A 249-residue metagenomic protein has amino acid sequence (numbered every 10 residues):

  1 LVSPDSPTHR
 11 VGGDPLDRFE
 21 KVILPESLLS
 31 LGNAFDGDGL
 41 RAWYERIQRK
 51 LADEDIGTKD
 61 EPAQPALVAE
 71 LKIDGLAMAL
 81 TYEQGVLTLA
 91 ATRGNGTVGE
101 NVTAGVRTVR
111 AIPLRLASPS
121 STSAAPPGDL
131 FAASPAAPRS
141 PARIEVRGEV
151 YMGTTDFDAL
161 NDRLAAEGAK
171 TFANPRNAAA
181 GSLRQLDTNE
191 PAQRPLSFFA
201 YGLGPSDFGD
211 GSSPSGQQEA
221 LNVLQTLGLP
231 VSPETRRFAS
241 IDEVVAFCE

Functional and structural regions predicted by a protein language model:
L1-E249: RNA/tRNA-interacting regions in translation and RNA-turnover enzymes
